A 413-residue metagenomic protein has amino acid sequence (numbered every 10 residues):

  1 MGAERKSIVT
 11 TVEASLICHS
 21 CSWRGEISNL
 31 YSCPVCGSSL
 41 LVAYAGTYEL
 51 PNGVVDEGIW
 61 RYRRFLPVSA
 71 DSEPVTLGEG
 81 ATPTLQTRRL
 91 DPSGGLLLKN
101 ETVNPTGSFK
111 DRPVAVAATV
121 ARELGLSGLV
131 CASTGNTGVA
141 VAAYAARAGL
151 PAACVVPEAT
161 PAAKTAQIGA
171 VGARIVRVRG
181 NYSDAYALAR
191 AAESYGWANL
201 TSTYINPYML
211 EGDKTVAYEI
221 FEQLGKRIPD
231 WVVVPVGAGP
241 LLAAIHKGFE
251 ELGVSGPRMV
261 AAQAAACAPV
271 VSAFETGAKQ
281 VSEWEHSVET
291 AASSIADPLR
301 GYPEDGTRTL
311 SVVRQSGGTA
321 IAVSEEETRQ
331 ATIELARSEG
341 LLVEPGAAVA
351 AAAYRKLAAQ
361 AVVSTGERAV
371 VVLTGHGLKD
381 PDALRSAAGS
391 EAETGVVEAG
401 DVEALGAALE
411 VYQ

Functional and structural regions predicted by a protein language model:
G2-Q413: PLP-dependent amino-acid enzyme catalytic core
